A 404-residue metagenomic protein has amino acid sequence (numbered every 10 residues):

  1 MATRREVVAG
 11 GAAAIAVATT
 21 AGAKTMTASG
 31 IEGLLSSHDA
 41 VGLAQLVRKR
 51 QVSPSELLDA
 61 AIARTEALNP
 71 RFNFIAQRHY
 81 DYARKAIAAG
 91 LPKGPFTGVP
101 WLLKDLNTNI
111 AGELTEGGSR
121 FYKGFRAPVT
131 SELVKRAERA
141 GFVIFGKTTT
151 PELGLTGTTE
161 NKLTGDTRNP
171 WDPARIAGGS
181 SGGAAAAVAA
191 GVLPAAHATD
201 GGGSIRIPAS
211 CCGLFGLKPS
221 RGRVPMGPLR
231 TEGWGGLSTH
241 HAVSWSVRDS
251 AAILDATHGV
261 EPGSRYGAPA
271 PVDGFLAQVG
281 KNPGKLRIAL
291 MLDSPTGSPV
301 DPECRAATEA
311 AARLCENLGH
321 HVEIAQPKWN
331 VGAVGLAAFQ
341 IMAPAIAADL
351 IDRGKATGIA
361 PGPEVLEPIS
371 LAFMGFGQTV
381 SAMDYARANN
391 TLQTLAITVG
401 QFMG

Functional and structural regions predicted by a protein language model:
M1-Y82, N317-G319, Q378-T379: An N-terminal boundary/leader segment
M26-A28, G33, K218-A306, A310 (+1 more regions): A short helix-breaking turn/cap at a secondary-structure junction
G42-K49, F121-F125, S238-W245, G375-V380: Short, well-ordered beta-strand elements within core beta-sheets of diverse protein domains
P54-D59, A88, S131, G274-A277 (+3 more regions): Acyltransferase
A61, A83, S250, I288 (+2 more regions): Residue-level signal for inorganic ion chemistry
A83, P92-L163: Acidic/His- and Gly-rich active-site-bordering loop/insert found across diverse amide/peptide-bond hydrolases
F96-G117, A277-L292, I341-G400: Short helix-loop capping/hinge segments that flank enzyme active sites or metal/cofactor-binding pockets
V129-E261: Short glycine/serine-rich loop segments
